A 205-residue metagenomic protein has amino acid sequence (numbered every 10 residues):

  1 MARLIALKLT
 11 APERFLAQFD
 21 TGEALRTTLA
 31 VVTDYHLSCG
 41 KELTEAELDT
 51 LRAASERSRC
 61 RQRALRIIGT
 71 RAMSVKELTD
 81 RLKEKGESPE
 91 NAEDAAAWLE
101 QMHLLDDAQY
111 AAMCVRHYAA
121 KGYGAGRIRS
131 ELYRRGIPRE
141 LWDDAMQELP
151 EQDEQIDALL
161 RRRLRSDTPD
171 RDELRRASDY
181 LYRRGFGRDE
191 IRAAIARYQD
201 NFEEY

Functional and structural regions predicted by a protein language model:
M1-Y205: An alpha-helical, amphipathic repeat domain used for nucleic-acid recognition, typified by the mTERF helical solenoid
